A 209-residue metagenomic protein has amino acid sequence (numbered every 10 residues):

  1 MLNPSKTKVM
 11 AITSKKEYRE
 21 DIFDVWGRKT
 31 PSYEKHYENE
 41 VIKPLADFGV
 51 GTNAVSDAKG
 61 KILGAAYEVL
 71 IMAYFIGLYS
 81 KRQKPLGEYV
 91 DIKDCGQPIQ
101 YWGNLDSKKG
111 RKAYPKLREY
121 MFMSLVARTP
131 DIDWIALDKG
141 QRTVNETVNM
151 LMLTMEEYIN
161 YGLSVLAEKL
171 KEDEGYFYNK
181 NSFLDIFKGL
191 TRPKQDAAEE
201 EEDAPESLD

Functional and structural regions predicted by a protein language model:
L2-D57, Q83-D209: Charged, low-complexity intrinsically disordered terminal regions and linker tails
N53-G87: Short, basic amphipathic alpha-helical segments that act as recognition/interaction helices in nucleic-acid-binding
